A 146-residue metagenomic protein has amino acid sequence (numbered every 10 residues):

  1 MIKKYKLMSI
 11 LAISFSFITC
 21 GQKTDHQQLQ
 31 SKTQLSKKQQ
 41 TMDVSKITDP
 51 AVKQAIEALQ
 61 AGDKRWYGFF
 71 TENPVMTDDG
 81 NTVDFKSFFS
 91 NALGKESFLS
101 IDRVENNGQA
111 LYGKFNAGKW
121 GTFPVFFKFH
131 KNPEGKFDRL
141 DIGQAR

Functional and structural regions predicted by a protein language model:
M1-S31: Bacterial Sec-dependent N-terminal signal peptides
C20-A61: Short, low-complexity N-terminal intrinsically disordered segments enriched in polar/charged residues
A51, A61-T77: Short, well-ordered alpha-helical segments enriched in acidic and aromatic residues
F70-T71, D78, A117, N132: Acidic surface patches and DE-rich sequence motifs
E72-D79, D84, G94-K95: Mature extracytoplasmic domains of secretory-pathway proteins
M76, R103-N106, I142: Hydrophobic/anchoring residues in structured secondary elements
K86-H130: Surface-exposed, charged secondary-structure patches
T122-R146: Short beta-strand edge/turn micro-motifs at domain boundaries
